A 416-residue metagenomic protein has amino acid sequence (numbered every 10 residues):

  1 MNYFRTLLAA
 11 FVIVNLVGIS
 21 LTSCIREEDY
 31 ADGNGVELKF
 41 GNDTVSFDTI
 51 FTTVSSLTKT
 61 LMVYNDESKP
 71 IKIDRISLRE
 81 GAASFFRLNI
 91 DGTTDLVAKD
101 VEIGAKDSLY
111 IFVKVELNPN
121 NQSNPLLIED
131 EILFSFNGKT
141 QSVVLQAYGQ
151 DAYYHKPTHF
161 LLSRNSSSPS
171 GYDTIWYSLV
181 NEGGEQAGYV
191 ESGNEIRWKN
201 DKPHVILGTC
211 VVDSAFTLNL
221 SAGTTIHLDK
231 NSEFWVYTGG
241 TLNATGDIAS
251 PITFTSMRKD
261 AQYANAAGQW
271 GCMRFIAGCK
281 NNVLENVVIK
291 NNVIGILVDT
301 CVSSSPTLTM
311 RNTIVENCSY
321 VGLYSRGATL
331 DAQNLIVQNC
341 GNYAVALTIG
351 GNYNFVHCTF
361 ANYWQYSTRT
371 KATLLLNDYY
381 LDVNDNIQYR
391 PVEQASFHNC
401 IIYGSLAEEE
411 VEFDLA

Functional and structural regions predicted by a protein language model:
M1-F11: Bacterial N-terminal signal peptides that target proteins for export
S20-S23: C-terminal motif of bacterial Sec signal peptides marking the signal peptidase cleavage site
I25, D29-Y30, L38-T49, S55 (+2 more regions): Beta-strand/loop edge motif enriched in small/polar residues
S56-T58, S68-I73: Short acidic/proline- and small/hydrophobic-mixed sequence motifs that coincide with surface turns and coil-to-beta
V63-E67: Asparagine-centered strand-capping/turn motif at beta-strand->loop junctions
R79-V97: Short, solvent-exposed loop/linker segments at beta-strand-coil boundaries, enriched for Pro/Gly and Ser/Thr
